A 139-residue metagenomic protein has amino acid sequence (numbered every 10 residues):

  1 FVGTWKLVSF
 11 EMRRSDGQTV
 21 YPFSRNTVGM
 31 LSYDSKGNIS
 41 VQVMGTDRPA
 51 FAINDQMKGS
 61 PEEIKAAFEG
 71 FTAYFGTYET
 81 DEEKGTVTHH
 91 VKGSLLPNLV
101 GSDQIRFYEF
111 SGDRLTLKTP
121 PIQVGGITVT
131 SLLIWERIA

Functional and structural regions predicted by a protein language model:
F1-A139: Lipid interaction determinants
